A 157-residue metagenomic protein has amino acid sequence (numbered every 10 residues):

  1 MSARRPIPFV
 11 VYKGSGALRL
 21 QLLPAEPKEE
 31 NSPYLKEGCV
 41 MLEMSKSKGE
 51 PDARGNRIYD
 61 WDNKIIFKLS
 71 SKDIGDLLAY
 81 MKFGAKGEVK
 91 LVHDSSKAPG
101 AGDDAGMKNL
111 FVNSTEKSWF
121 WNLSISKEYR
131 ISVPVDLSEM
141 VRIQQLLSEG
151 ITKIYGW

Functional and structural regions predicted by a protein language model:
M1-W157: Positively charged, low-complexity terminal tracts and the immediately adjacent first secondary-structure elements
